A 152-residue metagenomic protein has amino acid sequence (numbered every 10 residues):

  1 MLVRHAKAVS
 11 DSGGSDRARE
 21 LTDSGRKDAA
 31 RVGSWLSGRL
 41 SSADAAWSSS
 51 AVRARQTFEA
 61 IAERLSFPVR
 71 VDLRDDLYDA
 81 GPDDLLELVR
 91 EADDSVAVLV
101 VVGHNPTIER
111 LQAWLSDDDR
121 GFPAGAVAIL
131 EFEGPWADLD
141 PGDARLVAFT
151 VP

Functional and structural regions predicted by a protein language model:
M1-D76, A80-D84, D119-F122: Active-site-proximal alpha-helix that buttresses catalytic centers in soluble enzyme cores
A6-K7, V52, L77, N105-T107 (+3 more regions): Short, flexible active-site-adjacent loop segments at beta-strand->alpha-helix junctions, enriched in small/polar
R39-S42, A92-A97: Glycine-rich phosphate-binding loop signature in dinucleotide/nucleotide-binding domains
L86-A92: Short, surface-exposed amphipathic charged segments that create phosphate/polyanion-binding patches used for binding
V96-W114: A glycine-rich beta-strand to alpha-helix segment that forms a phosphate/ribose-binding loop at ligand/cofactor sites
D118-P152: Domain-level recognition of soluble alpha/beta enzyme cores, biased toward histidine phosphatases/phosphomutases
